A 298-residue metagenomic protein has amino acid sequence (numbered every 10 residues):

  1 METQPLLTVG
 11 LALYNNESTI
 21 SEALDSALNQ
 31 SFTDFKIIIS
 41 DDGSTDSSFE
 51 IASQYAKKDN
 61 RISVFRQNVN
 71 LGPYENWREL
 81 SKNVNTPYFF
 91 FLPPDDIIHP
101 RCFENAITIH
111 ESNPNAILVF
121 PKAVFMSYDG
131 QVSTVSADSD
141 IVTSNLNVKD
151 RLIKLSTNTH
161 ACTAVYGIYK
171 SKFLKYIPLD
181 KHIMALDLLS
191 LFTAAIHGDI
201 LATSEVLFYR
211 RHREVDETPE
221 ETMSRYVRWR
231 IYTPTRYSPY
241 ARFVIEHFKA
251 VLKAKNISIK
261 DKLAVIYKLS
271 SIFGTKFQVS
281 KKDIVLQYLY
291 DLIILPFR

Functional and structural regions predicted by a protein language model:
E2-M223: Nucleotide-sugar donor-binding/catalytic module of glycosyltransferases that assemble extracellular/cell-envelope
E220-Y232: A solvent-exposed, charged loop/short amphipathic helix patch at secondary-structure junctions
I231, T235, A241, I245 (+1 more regions): Membrane-interface aromatic/basic loop that binds lipid-linked glycans or pyrophosphate carriers, typified by
